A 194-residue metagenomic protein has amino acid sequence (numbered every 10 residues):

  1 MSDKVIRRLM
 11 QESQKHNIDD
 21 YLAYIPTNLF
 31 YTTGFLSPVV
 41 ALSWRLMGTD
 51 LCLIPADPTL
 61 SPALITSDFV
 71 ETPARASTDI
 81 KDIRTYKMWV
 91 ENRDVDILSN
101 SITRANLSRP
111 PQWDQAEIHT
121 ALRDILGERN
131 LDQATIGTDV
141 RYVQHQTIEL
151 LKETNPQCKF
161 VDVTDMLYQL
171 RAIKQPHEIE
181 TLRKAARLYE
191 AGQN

Functional and structural regions predicted by a protein language model:
M1-L188: A composition/biophysics-driven feature that prefers long, compositionally simple stretches
A191-N194: N-terminal glycine-rich flavin-associated loop
